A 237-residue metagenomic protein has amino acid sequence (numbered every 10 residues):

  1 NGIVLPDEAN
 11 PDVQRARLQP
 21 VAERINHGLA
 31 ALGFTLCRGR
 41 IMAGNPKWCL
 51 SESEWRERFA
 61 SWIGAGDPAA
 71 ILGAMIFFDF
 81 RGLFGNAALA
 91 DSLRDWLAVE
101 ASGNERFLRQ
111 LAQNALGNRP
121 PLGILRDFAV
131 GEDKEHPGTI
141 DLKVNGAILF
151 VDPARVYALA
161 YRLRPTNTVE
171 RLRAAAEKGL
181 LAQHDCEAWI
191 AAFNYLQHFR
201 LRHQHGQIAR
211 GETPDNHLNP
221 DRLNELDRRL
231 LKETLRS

Functional and structural regions predicted by a protein language model:
N1-S237: A nucleotide- and high-energy phosphate-metabolite-utilizing enzyme signature
